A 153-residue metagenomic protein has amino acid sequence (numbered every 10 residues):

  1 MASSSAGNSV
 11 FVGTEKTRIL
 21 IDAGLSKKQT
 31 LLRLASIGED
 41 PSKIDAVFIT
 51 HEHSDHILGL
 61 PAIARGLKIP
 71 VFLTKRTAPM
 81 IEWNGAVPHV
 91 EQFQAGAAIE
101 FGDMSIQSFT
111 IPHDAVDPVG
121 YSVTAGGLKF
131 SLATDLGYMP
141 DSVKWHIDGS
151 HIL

Functional and structural regions predicted by a protein language model:
M1-I37, V119-D135: Conserved beta-strand hairpin/beta-sheet module of binuclear metal-dependent hydrolase folds, prominently
M1-S3, A23-L25, E52, I111-D114 (+2 more regions): Active-site metal-binding loops of divalent metal-dependent hydrolases
A6-S9, T50-L60, A64-R65, V71 (+3 more regions): Structured catalytic core of nucleotide-sugar glycosyltransferases
T17-I19, K43-A46, M104, L128-F130 (+1 more regions): Structural motif
K27-L73, G149-L153: Active-site metal-binding motif and surrounding structural segment of the metallo-beta-lactamase
L34-G38, I99-D103, V143-H146: Short amphipathic alpha-helix with an adjacent loop that forms part of the alpha/beta core around
T74-G127: Metallo-beta-lactamase
V123-L153: Metallo-beta-lactamase
